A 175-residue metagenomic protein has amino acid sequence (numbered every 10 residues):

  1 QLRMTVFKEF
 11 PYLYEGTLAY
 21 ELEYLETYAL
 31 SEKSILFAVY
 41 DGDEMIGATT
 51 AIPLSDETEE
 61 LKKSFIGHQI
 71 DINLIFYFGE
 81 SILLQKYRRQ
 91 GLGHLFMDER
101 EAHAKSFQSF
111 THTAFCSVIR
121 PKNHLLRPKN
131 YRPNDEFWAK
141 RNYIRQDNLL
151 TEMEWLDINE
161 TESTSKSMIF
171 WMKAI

Functional and structural regions predicted by a protein language model:
L2-G16: Helix-loop element at the rim of GNAT/NAT acetyltransferase active sites that forms part of the acceptor-substrate
R3, T49, M97-E101, W138: Polar/charged side chains located within well-ordered beta-strands of beta-rich proteins
Y12-F37, D41-G42, T50: Active-site rim helix/loop that mediates acceptor-substrate recognition in acyltransferases
K33-A38, A48, E80, M168-F170: Short hydrophobic/aromatic beta-strand element in the GNAT-like acyltransferase core that lines or flanks the acyl-donor
A48-S81, L125-L126, L149-S163: Conserved acyl-donor/pantetheine-binding loop and adjacent beta-alpha core of acyl/acetyltransferases and related
I75-F78, M97, A104-N130: Conserved GNAT acetyl-CoA-binding A-motif
E80-L83, R88-K105: Conserved acetyl-CoA-binding loop-helix of GNAT-fold acetyltransferases
N130-E136, R141-I144, N148-I175: C-terminal "cap" of GNAT-fold acetyltransferases
